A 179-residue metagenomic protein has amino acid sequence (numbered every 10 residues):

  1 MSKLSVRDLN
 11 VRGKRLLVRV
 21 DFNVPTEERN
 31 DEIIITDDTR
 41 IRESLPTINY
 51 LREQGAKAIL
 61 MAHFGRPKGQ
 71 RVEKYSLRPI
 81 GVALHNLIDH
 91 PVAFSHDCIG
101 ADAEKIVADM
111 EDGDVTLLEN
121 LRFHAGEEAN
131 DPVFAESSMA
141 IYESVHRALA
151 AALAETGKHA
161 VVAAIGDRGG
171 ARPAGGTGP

Functional and structural regions predicted by a protein language model:
M1-P179: Active-site loop-to-helix "anion-binding N-cap" substructures in soluble metabolic enzymes
